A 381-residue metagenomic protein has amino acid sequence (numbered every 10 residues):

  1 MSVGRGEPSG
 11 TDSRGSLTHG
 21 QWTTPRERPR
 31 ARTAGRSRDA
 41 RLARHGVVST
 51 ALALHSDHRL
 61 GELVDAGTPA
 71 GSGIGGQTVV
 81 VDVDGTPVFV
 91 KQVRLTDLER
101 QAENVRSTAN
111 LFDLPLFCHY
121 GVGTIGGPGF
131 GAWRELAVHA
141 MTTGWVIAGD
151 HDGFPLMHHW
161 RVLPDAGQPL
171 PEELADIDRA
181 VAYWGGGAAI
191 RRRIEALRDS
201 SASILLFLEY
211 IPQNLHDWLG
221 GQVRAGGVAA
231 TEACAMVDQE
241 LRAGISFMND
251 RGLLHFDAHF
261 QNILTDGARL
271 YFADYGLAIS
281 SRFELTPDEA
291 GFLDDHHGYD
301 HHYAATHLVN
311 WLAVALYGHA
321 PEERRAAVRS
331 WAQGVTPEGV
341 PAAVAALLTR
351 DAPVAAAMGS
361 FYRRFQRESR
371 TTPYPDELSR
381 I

Functional and structural regions predicted by a protein language model:
M1-V88, R94-V105, L316, G334-I381: Regulatory N- and C-terminal appendages and interdomain linkers associated with kinase/kinase-like NTP transferase
D65-L206: Conserved ATP-binding subdomain of kinase catalytic cores across diverse folds
F130-M141, Q239-A243, Y299-H302, T306: A structural signal for well-ordered alpha-helical segments within the folded catalytic domains of diverse enzymes
L163-R251, S281-E284, G291-D294, G298 (+3 more regions): ATP-dependent phospho-/nucleotidyl transfer catalytic cores
P212, F260, L277: Short, glycine/acidic-enriched loop or turn micro-motifs at the edges of active sites
D250-F260: Catalytic-loop of the protein kinase fold
N262-D274: Conserved protein kinase catalytic/activation segment
Y271-D376: C-lobe/activation-segment region of protein kinase-like
